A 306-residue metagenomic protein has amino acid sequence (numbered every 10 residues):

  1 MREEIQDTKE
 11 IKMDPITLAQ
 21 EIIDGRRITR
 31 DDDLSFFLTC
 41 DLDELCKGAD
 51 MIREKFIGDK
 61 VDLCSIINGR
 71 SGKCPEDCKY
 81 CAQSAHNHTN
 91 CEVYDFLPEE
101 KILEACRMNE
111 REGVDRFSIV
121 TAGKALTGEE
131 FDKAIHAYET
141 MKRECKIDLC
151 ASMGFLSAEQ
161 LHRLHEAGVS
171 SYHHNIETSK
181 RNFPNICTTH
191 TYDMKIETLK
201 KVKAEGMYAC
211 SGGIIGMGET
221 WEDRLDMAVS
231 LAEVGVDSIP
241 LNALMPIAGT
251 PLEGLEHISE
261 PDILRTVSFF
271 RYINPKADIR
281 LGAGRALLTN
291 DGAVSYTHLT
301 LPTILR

Functional and structural regions predicted by a protein language model:
M1-E76: Flexible, acidic/Gly-rich N-terminal and inter-domain linker regions that tether and position cofactor-handling modules
G25, A49, C78, V202 (+3 more regions): Conserved, mostly hydrophobic/aromatic
C46-N87, Y94-S118: N-terminal pre-triad scaffold of radical SAM enzymes
V61-C64, P75, A82-A85, I135 (+5 more regions): Mobile, glycine- and charge-enriched loop segments and immediately flanking short secondary-structure elements within
H86-A105, N109-L199, M207-I215, D237-N242: Core AdoMet radical
I119, D193-L252, D262-G282, L287: Conserved C-terminal portion of the radical SAM core fold that forms the substrate/S-adenosylmethionine-binding
R181-N185, A248-E253: A short acidic, helix-capping loop that chelates divalent metal ions and anchors anionic groups
T297-T303: Conserved small/polar residues in nucleotide/adenosyl-binding loops
